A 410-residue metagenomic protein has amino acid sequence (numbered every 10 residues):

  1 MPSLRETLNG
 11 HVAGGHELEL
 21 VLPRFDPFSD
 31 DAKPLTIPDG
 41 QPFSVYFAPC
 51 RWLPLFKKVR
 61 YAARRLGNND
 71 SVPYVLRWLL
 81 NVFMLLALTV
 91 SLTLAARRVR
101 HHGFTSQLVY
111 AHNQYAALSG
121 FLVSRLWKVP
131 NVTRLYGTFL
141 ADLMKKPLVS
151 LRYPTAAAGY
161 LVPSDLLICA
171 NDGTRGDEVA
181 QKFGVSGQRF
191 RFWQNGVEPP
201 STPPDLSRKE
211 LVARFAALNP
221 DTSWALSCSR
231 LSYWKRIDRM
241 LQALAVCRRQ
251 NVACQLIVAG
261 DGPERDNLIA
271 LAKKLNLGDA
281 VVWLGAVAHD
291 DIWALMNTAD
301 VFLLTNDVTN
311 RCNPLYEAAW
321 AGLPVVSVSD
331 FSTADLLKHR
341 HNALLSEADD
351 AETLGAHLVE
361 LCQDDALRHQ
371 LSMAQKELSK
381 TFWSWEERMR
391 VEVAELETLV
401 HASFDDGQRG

Functional and structural regions predicted by a protein language model:
M1-P49, F104, F404-R409: N-terminal subdomain of nucleotide-sugar transferases
R5-N9, T93, R97-R100, F139 (+1 more regions): Membrane-proximal helix-turn-helix segments that form the acceptor-binding/catalytic region of lipid-linked
Y160-S201: A short, active-site helix/loop in glycosyltransferases that binds the activated sugar's phosphate group
I168, A217-K235, L241-L244: Conserved donor-binding/catalytic core segment of Leloir-type glycosyltransferases
A286-V287, A294-A299: Short alpha-helical donor nucleotide-sugar binding micro-motif in glycosyltransferases
D307: Aromatic "clamp/platform" in nucleotide-sugar-dependent glycosyltransferases that forms part of the donor/acceptor
P324-S327: Short hydrophobic beta-strand element within catalytic cores of glycosyltransferases and related nucleotide-activated
H339-R340, L344-A351, E360-D365: Conserved acidic donor-binding segment of nucleotide-sugar-dependent glycosyltransferases
